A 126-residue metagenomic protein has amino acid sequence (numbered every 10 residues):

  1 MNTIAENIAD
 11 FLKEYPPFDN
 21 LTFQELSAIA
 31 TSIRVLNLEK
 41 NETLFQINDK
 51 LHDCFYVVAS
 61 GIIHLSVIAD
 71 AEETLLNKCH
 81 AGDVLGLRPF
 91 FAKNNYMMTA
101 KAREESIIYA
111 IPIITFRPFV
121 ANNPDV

Functional and structural regions predicted by a protein language model:
N2-A9: Short acidic alpha-helix initiation/capping motifs at coil-to-helix transition points, especially at protein N-termini
N7, E25-A28, T115, D125: Exposed alpha-helical structural elements
A9, K13-I63: Regulatory nucleotide-sensing modules
L44, H64, L85, P89: Short, flexible micro-motifs
L65-D70: Cytochrome P450 core scaffold surrounding the K-helix E-X-X-R motif and the conserved "meander" helix-loop region
E73: A short alpha->loop->secondary-structure connector
L76-V126: Cyclic-nucleotide recognition modules
